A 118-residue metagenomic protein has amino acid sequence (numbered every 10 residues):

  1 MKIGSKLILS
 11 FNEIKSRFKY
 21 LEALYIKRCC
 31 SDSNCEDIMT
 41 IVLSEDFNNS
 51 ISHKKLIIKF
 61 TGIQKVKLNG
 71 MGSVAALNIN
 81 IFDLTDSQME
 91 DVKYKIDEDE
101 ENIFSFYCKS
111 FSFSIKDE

Functional and structural regions predicted by a protein language model:
M1-E118: Surface-exposed, interaction-prone regions used to assemble/regulate multi-protein complexes
